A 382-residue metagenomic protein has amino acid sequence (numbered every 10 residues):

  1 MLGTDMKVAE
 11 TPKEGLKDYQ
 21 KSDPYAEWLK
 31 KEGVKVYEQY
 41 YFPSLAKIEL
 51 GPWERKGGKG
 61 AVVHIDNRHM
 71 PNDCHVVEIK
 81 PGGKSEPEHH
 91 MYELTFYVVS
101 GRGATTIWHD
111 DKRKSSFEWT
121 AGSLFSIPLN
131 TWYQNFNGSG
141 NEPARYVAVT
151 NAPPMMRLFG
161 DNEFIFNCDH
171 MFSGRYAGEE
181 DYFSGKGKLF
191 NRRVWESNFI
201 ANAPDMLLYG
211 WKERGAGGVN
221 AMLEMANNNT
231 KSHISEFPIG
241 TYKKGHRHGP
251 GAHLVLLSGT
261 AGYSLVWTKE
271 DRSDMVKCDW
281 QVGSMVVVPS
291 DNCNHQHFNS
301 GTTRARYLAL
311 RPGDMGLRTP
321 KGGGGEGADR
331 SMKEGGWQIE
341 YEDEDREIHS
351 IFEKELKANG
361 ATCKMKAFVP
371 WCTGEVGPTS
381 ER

Functional and structural regions predicted by a protein language model:
M1-M70, D161-H233, D343-R382: A short, N-terminal "cap"/entry segment at the start of jelly-roll beta-barrel domains of the cupin/DSBH fold
L2-D23, W28-E32, A252-V255, W267-R382: C-terminal functional regions that serve as terminal interaction/effector modules
L45-K56, H69, D73, V77 (+5 more regions): The feature marks the first
R55-V62, D73-H90, H233-G249, K269-E270 (+1 more regions): Conserved short histidine dyad/triad with adjacent acidic residue
I79-P81, V99, F117-S139, V149-A152 (+2 more regions): Conserved metal-binding segment of the jelly-roll/cupin
K84, E88-A121, T131, R247 (+2 more regions): A short beta-strand-loop-beta hairpin characteristic of the jelly-roll/cupin
P154-G160, M315-P320: A short beta-to-alpha transition loop/helix N-cap that caps and shapes the active-site region
N220-A221, K231-I234, G240-Y242, A252-L254 (+1 more regions): Eukaryotic modular interaction domains in large regulatory/scaffold proteins
